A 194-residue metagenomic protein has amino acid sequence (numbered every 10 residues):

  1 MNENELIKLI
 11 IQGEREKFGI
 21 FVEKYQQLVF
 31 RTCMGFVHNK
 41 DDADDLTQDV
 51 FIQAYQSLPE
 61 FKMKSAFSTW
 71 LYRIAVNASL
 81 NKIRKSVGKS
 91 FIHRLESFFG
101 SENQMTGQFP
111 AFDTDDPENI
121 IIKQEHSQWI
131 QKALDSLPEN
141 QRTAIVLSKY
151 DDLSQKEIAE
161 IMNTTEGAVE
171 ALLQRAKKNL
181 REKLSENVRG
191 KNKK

Functional and structural regions predicted by a protein language model:
E5, L9, K89-Q108, E160-E166 (+1 more regions): C-terminal edge and immediately downstream basic/flexible tail or linker adjoining helix-turn-helix-like DNA-binding
K8, Q12, V87, S101 (+3 more regions): Amphipathic alpha-helical segment used for protein-protein interaction
I11-I20, F30-D49, E166, R189-K194: Short, charged helix-capping/linker segments at alpha-helix termini
I11-Q12, G35-N39, F51-A66, K85-S86: Sigma70-family region 2
V22-K40, S57, L134, N179 (+1 more regions): Amphipathic, Lys/Arg- and hydrophobic-enriched alpha-helical face
R31, D45-I52, S65-N77: Structural recognition of an alpha-helix C-terminal capping motif at a helix-to-coil junction
P59-K62, V76-R94: Arg/Lys-rich amphipathic alpha helix in sigma70-family domain 2
L80, Q141, L147-Y150, Q155-K156 (+1 more regions): DNA-recognition helix of helix-turn-helix
